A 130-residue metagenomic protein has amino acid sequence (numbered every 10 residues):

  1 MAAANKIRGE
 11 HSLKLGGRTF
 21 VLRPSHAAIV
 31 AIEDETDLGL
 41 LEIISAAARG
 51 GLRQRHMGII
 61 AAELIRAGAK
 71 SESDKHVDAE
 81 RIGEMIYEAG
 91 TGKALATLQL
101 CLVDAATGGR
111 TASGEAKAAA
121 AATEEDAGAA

Functional and structural regions predicted by a protein language model:
M1-K14, T19, L38-G51, S71-A130: Charged interaction scaffolds used for protein-protein
L22-P24: Short capping micro-motif at the N-terminus of alpha-helices
H26-I43: Short, surface-exposed, low-complexity cationic segments
H56-A67, A96-D104: Short, hydrophobic/amphipathic alpha-helical patches that form generic packing surfaces within helical domains
